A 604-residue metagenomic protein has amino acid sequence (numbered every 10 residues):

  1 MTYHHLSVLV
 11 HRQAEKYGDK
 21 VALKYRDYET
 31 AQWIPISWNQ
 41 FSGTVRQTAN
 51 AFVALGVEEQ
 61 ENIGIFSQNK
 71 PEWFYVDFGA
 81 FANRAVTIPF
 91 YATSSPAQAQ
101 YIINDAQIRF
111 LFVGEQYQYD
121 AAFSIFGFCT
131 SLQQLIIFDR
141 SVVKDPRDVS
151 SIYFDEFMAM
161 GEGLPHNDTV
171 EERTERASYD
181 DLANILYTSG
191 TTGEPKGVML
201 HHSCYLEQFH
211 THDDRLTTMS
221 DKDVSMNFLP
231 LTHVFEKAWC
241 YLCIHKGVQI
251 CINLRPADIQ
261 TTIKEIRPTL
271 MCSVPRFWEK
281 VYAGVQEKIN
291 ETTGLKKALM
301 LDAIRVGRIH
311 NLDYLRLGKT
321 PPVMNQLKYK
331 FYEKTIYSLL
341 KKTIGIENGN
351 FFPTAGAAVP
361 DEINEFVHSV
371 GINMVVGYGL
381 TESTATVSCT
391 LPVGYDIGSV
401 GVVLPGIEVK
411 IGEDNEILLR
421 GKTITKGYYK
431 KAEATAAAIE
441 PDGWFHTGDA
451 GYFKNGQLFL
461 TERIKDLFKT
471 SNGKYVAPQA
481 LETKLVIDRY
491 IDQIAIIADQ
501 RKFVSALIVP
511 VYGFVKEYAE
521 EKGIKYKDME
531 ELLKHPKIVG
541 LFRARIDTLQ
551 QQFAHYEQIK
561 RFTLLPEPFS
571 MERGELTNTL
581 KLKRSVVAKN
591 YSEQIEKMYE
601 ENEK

Functional and structural regions predicted by a protein language model:
L9-V10, L55, A82-M160, L541: Structural core segment of the AMP-binding/adenylate-forming
G18-V21, I137, E162-Y187, E194 (+1 more regions): Conserved pre-ATP/AMP-binding loop-to-beta segment of ANL
L23-F78, S95-Q100, Y153-M158, E162 (+1 more regions): Conserved AMP-binding/adenylate-forming core of the ANL superfamily
D27-T30, Y117-S178, V285-L339: ANL superfamily adenylate-forming
P35-N39, E175-R176, A183-F209: Conserved AMP-binding A3 loop
S94-S124, Q208-S225, P256-L270, T343: Conserved ATP-dependent adenylate/AMP-binding module captured primarily in the ANL superfamily
L206-V224, L231-Y337, N348: Conserved AMP-binding/adenylation subdomain of ANL enzymes
V403-T470: Conserved ATP-binding/catalytic segment of the ANL
